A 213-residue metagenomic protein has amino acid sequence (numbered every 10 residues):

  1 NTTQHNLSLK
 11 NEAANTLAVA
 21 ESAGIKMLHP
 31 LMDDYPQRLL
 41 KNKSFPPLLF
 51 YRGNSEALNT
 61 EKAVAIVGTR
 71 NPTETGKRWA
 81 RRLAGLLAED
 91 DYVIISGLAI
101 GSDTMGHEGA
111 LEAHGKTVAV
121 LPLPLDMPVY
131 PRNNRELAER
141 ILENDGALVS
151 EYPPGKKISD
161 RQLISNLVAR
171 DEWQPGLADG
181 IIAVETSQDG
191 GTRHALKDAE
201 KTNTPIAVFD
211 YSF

Functional and structural regions predicted by a protein language model:
N1-D33: Short, small/acidic-rich helices and loops at N termini and domain boundaries of DNA replication/processing enzymes
A23, M27-F213: Glycine-biased, small-residue-rich flexible motifs in mid-sequence functional cores and linkers
